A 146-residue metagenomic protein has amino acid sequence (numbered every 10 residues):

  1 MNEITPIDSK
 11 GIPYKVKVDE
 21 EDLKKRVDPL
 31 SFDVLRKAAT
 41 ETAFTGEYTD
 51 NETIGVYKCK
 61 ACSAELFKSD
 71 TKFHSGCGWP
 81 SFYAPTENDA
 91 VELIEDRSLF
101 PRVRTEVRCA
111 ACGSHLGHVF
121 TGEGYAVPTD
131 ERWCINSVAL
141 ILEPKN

Functional and structural regions predicted by a protein language model:
E3, K10, Y14-K58, S63-N146: A short Gly-Trp-Pro
